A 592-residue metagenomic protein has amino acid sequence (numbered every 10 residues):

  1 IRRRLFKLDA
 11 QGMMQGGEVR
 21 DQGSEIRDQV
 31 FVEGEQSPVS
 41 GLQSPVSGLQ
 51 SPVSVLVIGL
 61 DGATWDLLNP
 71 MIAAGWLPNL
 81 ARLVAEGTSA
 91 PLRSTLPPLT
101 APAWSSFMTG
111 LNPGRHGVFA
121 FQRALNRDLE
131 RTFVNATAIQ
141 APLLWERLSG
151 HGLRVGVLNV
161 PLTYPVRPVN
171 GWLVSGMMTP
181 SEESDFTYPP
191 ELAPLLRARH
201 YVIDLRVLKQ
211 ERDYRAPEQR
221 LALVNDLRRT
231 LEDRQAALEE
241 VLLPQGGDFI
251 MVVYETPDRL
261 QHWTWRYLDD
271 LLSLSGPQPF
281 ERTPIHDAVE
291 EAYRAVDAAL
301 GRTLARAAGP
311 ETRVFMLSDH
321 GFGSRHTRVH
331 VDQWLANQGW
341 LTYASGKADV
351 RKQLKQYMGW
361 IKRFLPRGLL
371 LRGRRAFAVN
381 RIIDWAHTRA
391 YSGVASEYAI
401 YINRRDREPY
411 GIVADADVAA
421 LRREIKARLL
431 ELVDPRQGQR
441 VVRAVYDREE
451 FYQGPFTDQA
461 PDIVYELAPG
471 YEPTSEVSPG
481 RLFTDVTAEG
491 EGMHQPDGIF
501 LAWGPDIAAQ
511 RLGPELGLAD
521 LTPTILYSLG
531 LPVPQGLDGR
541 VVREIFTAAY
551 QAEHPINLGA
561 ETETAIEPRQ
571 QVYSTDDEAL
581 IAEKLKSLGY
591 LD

Functional and structural regions predicted by a protein language model:
I1, P52-N69, L83, F107 (+9 more regions): Beta-strand elements within well-structured catalytic alpha/beta cores of enzymes that handle phosphate/sulfate esters
R2, V224-Q245, I250, L260 (+3 more regions): A long, amphipathic alpha-helix that forms part of the scaffold/cap immediately adjacent to metal-dependent active
R2-L5, G12, P52-S89, P161 (+1 more regions): Active-site-proximal N-terminal segment of extracellular/periplasmic enzymes that hydrolyze or transfer
R3-K7, G12, G454-A460, E466 (+5 more regions): Long, internal low-complexity/basic segments
E18-V32, Q36-P52: Arg/Gly-rich low-complexity intrinsically disordered repeat tracts
L60, N69, A90, F121-H151 (+7 more regions): Secreted, luminal/periplasmic, and some membrane-associated catalytic domains that remodel anionic oxygen-ester
L68-L111, R154-L158: Short, structured active-site-proximal loop/turn typified by the sulfatase FGly-forming signature C/S-X-P-X-R
L467-T522: Low-complexity, glycine/alanine/valine/leucine- and proline-rich hydrophobic stretches
